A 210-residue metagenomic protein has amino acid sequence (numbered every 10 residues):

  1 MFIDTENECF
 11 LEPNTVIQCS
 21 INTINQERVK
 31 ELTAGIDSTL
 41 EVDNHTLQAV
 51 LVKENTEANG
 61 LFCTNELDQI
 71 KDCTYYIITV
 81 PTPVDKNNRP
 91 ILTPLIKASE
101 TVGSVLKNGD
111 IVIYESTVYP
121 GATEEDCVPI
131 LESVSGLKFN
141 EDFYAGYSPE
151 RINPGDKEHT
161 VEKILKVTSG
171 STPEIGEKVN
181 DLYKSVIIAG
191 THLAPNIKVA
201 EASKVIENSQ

Functional and structural regions predicted by a protein language model:
M1-Q210: Structural/interface elements that position substrates and couple domains in central-metabolism enzymes
